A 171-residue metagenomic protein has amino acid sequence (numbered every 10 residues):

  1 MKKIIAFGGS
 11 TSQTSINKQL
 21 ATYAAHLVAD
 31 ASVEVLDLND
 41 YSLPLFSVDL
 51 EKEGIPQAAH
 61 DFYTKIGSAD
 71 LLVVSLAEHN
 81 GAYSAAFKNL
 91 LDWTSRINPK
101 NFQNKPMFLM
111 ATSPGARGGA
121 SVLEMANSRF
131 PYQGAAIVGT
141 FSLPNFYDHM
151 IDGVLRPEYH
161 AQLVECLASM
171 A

Functional and structural regions predicted by a protein language model:
M1-D92, R96-I97, G153-S169: N-terminal beta1-alpha1-beta2 submodule of the flavodoxin-like/Rossmannoid cofactor-binding fold
K2-K3, P106, P144-I151: A short small-residue
G8, A111, Y147: Short, histidine-centered active-site or binding-site loop motifs used for metal coordination, general acid-base
E34-P44, Y132-M150: Mobile beta-alpha loop/short-helix "lid" or hinge segments that flank ligand
L43, L109, S128-F130, D148 (+1 more regions): Short alpha-helical linear motifs
D92-P99, S128-Y132: Short, intrinsically disordered, mixed-charge
F102-N104, D152-L155: Glycine-rich NAD(P)-binding loop of Rossmann-like domains
Q103-P144: Short, glycine-/small-residue-rich phosphate/pyrophosphate-handling segment
